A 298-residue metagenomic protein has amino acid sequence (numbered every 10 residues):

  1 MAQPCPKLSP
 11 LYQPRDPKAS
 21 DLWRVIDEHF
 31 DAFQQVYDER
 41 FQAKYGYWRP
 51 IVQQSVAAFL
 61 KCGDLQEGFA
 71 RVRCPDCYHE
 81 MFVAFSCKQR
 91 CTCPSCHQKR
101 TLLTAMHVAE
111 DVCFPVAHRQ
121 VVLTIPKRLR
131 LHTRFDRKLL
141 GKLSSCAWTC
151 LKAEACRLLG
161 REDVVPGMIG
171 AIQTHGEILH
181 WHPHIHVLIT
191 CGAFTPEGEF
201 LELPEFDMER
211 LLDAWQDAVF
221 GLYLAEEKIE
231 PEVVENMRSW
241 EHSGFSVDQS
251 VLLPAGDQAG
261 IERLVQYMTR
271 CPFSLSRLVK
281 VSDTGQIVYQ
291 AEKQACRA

Functional and structural regions predicted by a protein language model:
M1-A298: Beta->alpha loop/short-helix hinge microenvironment recognizer with preference for catalytic Tyr/His contexts
